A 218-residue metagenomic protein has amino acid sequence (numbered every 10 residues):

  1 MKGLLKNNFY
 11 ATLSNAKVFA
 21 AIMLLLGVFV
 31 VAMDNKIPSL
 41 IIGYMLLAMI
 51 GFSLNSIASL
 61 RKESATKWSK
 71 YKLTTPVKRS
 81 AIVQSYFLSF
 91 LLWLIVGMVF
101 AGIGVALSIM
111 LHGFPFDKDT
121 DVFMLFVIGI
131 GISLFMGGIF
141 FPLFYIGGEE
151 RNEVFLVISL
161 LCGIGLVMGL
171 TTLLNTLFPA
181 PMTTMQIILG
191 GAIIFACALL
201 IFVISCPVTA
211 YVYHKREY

Functional and structural regions predicted by a protein language model:
M1-K67, S85-Y218: Hydrophobic alpha-helical transmembrane segments of membrane proteins
L73-R79: Short helix-to-coil transition segments within interhelical loops that connect adjacent transmembrane helices
A81-V83: Alpha-helix N-cap/helix-start motif at helix boundaries, enriched for small hydrophobics
